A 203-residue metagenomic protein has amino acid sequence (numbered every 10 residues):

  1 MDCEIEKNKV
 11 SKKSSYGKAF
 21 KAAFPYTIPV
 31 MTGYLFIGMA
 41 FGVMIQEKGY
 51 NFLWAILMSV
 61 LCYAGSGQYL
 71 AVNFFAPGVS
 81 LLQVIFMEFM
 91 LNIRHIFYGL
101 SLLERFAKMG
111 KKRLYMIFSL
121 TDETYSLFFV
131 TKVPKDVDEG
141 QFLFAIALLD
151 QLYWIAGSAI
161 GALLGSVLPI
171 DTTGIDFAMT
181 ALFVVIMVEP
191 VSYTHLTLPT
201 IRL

Functional and structural regions predicted by a protein language model:
M1-A23: Intrinsically disordered, low-complexity non-transmembrane regions of multi-pass membrane transporters
F20-T32: Residue-level signal for short hydrophobic patches within transmembrane helices of multi-pass membrane transporters
V30-A40: The first (N-terminal) embedded transmembrane alpha-helix
F36, A159, G174-I186: Hydrophobic alpha-helical segments embedded in the membrane of multi-pass proteins
G42-Q46, F75, L103, A107 (+3 more regions): Membrane-water interface at transmembrane helix exits
E47-K48, L53-R94, F106, V167: Membrane-interfacial helix-loop connectors
I85-D176: Helix-loop-helix junctions within the multi-pass membrane cores of secondary transporters/permeases
T194-T200: Conserved small/polar residues in nucleotide/adenosyl-binding loops
